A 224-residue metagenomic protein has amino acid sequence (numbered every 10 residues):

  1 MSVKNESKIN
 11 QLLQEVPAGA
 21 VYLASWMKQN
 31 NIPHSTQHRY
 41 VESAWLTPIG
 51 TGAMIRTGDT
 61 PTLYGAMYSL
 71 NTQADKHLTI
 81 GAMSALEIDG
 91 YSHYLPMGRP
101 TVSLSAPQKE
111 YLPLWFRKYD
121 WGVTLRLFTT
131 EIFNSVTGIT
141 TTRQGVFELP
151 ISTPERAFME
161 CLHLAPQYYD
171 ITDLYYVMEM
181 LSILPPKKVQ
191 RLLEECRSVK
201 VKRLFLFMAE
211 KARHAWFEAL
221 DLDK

Functional and structural regions predicted by a protein language model:
M1-M83, S182-V201, F205: Short beta-edge/loop segments at beta->alpha junctions of small alpha/beta modules that act as binding/recognition
S25-K28, S84, G98-T101, I171-L174 (+2 more regions): Short coil/turn segments at secondary-structure boundaries
W26, W45, S103-S105, L114-W115 (+1 more regions): Tryptophan-centered motif/residue detector
H34-H38, H93-L95, A165-D170: Short amphipathic alpha-helical segments with coiled-coil-like heptad repeat character
R39, S84-I88, A157-C161: Residue-level signal for well-ordered alpha-helical scaffold segments within enzymatic catalytic domains
Y68-T72, R117-D120, M208-E218: Long, compositionally biased
A82-T140: Exposed, interaction-prone assembly regions rather than primary DNA-binding/catalytic cores
V136-K224: Hydrophobic alpha-helical interaction segments
